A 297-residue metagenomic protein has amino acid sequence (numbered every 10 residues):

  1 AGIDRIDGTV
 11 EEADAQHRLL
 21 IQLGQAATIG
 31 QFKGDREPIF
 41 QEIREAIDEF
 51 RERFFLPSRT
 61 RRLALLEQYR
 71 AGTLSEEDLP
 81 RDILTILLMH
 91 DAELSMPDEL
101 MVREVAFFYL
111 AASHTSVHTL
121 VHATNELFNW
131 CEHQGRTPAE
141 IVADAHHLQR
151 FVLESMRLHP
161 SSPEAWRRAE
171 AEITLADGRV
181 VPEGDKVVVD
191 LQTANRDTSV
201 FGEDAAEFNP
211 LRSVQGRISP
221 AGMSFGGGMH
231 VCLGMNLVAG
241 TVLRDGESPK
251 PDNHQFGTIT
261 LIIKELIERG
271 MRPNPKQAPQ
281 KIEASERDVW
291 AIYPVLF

Functional and structural regions predicted by a protein language model:
A1-H118, A284: Cytochrome P450 heme-thiolate monooxygenase catalytic core
D4-R5, F54, S58-R62, L127-E132 (+3 more regions): A generic secondary-structure signal for well-formed alpha-helical elements
T115-C131: Short, small-residue alpha-helix embedded
R136, E164-A165, D197-G202, S219 (+1 more regions): Extended hydrophobic-aromatic, low-complexity segments
E140-R179: Conserved cytochrome P450 K-helix E-x-x-R motif and the immediately C-terminal K′/meander segment
D190-R217, F225, H230: Conserved cytochrome P450 K-helix/beta-meander segment immediately N-terminal to the heme-binding cysteine loop
R212-W290: Cytochrome P450 heme-thiolate "Cys pocket" and heme-binding signature region
